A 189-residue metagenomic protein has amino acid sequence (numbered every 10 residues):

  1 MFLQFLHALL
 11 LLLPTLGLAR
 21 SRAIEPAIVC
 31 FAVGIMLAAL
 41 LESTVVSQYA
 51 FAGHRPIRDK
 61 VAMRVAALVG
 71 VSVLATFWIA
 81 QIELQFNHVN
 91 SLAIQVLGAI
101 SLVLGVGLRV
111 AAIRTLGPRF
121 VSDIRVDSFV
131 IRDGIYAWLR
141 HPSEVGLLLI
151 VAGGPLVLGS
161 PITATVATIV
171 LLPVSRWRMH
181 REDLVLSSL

Functional and structural regions predicted by a protein language model:
M1-V121, V126, I150-L189: Membrane-anchoring alpha-helices and their flanking helix-loop junctions
D123-L147: Active-site-proximal inter-transmembrane loops
